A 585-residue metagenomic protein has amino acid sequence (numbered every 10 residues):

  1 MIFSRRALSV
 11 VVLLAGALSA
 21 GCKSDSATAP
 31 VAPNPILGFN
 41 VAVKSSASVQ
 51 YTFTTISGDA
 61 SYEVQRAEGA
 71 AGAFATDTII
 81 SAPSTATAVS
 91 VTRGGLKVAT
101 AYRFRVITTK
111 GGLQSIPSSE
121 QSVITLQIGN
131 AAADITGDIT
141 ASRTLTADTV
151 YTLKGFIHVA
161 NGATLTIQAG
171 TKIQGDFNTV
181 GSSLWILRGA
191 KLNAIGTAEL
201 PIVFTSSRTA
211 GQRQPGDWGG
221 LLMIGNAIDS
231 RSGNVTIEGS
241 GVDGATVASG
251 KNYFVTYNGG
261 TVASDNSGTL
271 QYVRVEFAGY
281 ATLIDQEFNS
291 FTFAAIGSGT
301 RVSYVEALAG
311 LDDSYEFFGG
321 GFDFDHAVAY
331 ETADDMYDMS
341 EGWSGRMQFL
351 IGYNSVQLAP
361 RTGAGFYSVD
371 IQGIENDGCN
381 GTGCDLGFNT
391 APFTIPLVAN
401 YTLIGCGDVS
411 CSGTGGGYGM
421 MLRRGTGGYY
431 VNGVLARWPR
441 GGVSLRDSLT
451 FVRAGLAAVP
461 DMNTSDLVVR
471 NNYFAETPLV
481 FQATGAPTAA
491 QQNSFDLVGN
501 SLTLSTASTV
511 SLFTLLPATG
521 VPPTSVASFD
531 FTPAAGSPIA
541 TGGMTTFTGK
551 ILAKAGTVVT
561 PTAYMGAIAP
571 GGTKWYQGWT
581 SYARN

Functional and structural regions predicted by a protein language model:
M1-V10: Bacterial N-terminal signal peptides that target proteins for export
L18-G21: C-terminal motif of bacterial Sec signal peptides marking the signal peptidase cleavage site
D25-G58, V98, Q114-Q127: Pro/Thr/Ser/Gly-rich low-complexity, intrinsically disordered linker/stalk tracts
S57-I80: Extracellular low-complexity, O-glycosylation-prone stalks/linkers
Q65-G69, R105-T109, Y353, I404-C406: Predominantly extracellular/luminal cell-surface or secreted proteins
T87-V91: Short S/T/G- and acidic-enriched coil/turn segments that sit immediately N-terminal to beta-strands in beta-sandwich
R93-L113: Beta-strand-rich modules
I128-T166, D176-G189, G196, P201 (+2 more regions): Extracellular beta-rich repeat passengers
